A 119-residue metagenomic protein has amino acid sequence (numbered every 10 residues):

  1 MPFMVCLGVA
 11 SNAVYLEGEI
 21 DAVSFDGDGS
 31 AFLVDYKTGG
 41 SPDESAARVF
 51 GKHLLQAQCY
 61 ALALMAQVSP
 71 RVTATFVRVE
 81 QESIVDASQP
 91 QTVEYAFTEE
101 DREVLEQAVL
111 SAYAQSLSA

Functional and structural regions predicted by a protein language model:
M1-A119: Structural signature of nuclease core domains in nucleic-acid processing machines
